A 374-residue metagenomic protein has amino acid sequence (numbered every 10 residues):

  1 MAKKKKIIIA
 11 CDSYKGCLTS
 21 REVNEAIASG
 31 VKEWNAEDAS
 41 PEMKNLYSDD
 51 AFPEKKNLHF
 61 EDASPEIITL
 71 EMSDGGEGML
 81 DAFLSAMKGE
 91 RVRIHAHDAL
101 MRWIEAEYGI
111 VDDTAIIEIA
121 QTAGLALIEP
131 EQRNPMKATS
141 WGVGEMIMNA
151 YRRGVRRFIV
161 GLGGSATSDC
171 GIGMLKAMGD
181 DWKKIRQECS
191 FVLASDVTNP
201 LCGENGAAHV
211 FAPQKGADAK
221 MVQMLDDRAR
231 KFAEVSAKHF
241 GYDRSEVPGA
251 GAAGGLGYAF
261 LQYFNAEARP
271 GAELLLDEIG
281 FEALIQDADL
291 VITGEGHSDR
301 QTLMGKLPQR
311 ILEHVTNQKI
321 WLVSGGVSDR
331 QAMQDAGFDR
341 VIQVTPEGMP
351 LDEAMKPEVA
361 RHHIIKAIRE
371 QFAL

Functional and structural regions predicted by a protein language model:
A2-P41, L46-S48, K55-L374: N-terminal loops that bind phosphate or other acidic moieties and the adjacent beta-alpha structural core
